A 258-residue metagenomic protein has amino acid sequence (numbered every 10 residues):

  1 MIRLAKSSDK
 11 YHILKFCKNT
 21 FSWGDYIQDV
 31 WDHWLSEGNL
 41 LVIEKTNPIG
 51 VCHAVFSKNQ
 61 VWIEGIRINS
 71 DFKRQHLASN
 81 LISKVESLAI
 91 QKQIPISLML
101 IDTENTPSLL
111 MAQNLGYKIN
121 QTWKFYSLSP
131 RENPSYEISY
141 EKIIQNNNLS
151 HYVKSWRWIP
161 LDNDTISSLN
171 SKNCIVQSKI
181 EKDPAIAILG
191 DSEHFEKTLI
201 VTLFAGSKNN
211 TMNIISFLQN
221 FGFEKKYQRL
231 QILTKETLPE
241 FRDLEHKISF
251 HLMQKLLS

Functional and structural regions predicted by a protein language model:
K15-I27, L149-P160: Helix-loop element at the rim of GNAT/NAT acetyltransferase active sites that forms part of the acceptor-substrate
G38-V42, V51, K172-K179: Short hydrophobic/aromatic beta-strand element in the GNAT-like acyltransferase core that lines or flanks the acyl-donor
N47-V55, W62, K182-E193: Conserved beta-strand in the GNAT
Q60-S70, H194-K208: Conserved acetyl-CoA binding element of GNAT-fold acetyltransferases
I68, R74-L88, L110, N114 (+1 more regions): Conserved acetyl-CoA-binding loop-helix of GNAT-fold acetyltransferases
S79, T103-Q121, K235-I248: Conserved active-site alpha-helix within GNAT-family acetyltransferase domains
I82, L88-E104, M111, F223-K235: Conserved GNAT acetyl-CoA-binding A-motif
L115-F195: Amide-forming acyltransferase catalytic core, primarily the GNAT-like/NAT-type and related acyltransferase folds
